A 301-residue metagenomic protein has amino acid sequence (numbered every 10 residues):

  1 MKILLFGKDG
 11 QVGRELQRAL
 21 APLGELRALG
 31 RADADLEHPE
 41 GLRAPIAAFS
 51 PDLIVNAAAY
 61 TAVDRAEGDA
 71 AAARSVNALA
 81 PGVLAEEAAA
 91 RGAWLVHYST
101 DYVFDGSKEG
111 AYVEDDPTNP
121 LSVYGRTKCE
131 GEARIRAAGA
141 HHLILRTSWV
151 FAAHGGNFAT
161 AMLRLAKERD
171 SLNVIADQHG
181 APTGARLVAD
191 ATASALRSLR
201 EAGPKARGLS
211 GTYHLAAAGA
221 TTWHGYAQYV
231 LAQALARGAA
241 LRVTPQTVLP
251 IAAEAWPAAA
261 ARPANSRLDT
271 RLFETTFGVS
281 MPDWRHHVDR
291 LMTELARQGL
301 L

Functional and structural regions predicted by a protein language model:
I3-A19: N-terminal Rossmann NAD(P)H-binding glycine-rich loop of SDR-like oxidoreductase domains
P39-V76: NAD(P)H-binding glycine-rich loop region in Rossmannoid oxidoreductase-like domains and their noncatalytic homologs
V63, G68, T100-L121: Active-site "gating" loop of Rossmann-like NAD(P)-dependent oxidoreductase/epimerase domains
G68-V96: NAD(P)-cofactor binding segment of oxidoreductase domains
N119-L143: Active-site Tyr-X1-5-Lys
R136-S194: NAD(P)-dependent short-chain dehydrogenase/reductase
A191-T192, S198-P257: Mid/C-terminal beta-alpha module of Rossmann-like enzyme folds, strongest in SDR-family dehydrogenases/epimerases
P282-L301: Amphipathic terminal alpha-helices
